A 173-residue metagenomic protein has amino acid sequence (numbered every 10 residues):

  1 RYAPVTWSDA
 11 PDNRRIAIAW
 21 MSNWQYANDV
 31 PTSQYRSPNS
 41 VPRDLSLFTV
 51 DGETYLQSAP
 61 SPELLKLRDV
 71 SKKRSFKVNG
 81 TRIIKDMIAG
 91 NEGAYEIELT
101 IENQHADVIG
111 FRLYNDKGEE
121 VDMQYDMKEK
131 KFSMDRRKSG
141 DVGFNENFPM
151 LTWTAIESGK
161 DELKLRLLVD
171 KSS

Functional and structural regions predicted by a protein language model:
R1-Y2: Conserved blade-ending motifs and adjacent loop-strand segments that build the rim/top face of beta-propeller domains
V5-S173: Beta-rich accessory regions
